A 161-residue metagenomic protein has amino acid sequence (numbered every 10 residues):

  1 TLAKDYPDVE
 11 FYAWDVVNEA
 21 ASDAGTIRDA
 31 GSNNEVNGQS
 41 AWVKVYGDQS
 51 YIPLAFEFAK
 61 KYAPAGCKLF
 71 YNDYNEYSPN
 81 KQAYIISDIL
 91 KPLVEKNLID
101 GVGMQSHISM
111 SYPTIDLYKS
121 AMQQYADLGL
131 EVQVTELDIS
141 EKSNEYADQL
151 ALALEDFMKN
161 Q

Functional and structural regions predicted by a protein language model:
T1-V17, D48-Y62, I85-E95, A151-N160: An active-site-proximal structural segment forming one wall of the substrate-binding cleft that immediately precedes
L2-G38, F70-N75, D100-G103, Q161: Active-site groove signature of glycoside hydrolases
R28, I86-D88, A121: General N-terminal targeting signals
G31-A65, Y71, S109: Extended low-complexity acidic/polar segments
N37-Y51, N80-K81, I85, Y112-P113 (+2 more regions): Alpha-helix N-cap and loop-to-helix initiation/capping positions
E57, K61-Y71, Y77, K91-Q161: Substrate-binding and catalytic surfaces of secreted/luminal carbohydrate-active proteins
